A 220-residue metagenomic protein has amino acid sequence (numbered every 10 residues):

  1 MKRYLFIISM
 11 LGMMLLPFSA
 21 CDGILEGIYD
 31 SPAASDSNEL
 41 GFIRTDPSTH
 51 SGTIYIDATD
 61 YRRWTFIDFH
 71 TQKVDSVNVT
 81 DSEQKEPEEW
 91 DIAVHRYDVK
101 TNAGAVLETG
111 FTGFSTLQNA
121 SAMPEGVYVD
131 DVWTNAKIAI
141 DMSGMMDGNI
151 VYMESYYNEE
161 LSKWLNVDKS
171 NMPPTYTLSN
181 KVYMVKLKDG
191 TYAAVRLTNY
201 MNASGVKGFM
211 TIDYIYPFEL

Functional and structural regions predicted by a protein language model:
M1-I8: Bacterial N-terminal signal peptides that target proteins for export
L16-A20: C-terminal motif of bacterial Sec signal peptides marking the signal peptidase cleavage site
D22-L220: Surface-exposed, beta-sheet-biased, low-hydrophobicity segments with strongly acidic/polar composition
